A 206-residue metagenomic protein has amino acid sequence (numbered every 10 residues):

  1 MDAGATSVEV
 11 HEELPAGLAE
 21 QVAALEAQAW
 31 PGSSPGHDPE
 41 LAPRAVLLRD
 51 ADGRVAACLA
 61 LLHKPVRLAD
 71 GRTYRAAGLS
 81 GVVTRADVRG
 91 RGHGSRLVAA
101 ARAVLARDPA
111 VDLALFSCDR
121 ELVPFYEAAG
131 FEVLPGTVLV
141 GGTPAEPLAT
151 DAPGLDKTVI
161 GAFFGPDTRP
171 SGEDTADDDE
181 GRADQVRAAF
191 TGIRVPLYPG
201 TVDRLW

Functional and structural regions predicted by a protein language model:
M1-A16, D184-P199: Conserved N-terminal entry element of GNAT/NAT acetyltransferase domains
V8-A86: A conserved beta-strand-loop-helix scaffold within acyl/acetyltransferase catalytic domains
D87-A100: Conserved acetyl-CoA pyrophosphate-binding loop and the N-cap/start of the following alpha-helix in GNAT-like
R89, A106-P109, P124, A128: Acidic/histidine-enriched, beta-strand-rich ligand/metal-binding domains
V104-D119: Conserved GNAT acetyl-CoA-binding A-motif
S117, E127, E132-G161: Conserved catalytic-core motifs of GNAT/GCN5-like acyltransferases
T168-R182: Intrinsically disordered, low-complexity terminal tails and inter-domain linkers enriched for S/T/G/P/D/E
